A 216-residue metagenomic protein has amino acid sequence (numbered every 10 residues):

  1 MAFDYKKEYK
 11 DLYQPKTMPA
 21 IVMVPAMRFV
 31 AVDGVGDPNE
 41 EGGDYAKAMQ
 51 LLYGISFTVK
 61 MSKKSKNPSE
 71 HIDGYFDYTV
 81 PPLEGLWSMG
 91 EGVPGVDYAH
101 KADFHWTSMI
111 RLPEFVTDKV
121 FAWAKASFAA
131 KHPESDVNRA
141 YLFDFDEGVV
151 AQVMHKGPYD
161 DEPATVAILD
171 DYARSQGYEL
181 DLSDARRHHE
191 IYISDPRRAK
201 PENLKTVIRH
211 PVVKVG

Functional and structural regions predicted by a protein language model:
M1-G216: A solvent-exposed interaction/effector surface
